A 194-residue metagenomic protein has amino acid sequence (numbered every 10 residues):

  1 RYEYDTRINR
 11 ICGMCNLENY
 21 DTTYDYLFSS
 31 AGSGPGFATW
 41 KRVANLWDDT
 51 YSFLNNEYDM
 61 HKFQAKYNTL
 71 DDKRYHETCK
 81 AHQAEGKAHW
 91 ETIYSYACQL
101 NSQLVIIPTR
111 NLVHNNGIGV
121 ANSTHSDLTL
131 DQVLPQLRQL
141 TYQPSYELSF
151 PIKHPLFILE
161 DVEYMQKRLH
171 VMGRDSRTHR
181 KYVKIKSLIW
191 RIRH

Functional and structural regions predicted by a protein language model:
R1-H194: Peripheral/terminal regions associated with large enzymatic or DNA-binding modules
